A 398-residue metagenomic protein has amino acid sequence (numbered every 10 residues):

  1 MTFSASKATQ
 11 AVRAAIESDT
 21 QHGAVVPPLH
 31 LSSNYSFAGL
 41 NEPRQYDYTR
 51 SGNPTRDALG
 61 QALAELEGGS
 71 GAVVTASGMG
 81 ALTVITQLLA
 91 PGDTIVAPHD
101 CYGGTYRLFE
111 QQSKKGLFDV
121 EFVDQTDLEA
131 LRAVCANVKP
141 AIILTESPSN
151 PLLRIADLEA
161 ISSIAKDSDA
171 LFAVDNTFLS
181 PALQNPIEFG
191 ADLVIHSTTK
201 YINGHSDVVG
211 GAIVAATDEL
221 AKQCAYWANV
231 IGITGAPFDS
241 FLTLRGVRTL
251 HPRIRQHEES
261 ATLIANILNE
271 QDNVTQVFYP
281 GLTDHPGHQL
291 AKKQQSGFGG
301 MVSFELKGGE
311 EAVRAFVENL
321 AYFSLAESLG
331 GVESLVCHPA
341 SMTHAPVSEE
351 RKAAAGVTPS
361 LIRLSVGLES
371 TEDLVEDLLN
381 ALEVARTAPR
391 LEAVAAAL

Functional and structural regions predicted by a protein language model:
M1-Y46, R390-L398: N-terminal glycine-rich, Lys/His-bearing helix-loop that initiates the first secondary-structure elements of many
T2-F3, A72-N273, F278, Q289 (+1 more regions): Conserved PLP-enzyme active-site core in the AAT-like
A8-V25, E311-R351: C-terminal core of ALDH-fold dehydrogenases
Q21, V25, L29-H30, A38-A58 (+2 more regions): Glycine-rich phosphate/pyrophosphate-binding loop and adjacent beta-alpha nucleotide/cofactor-binding cores
N34-T83, Q87-L88, G104-Q111: Conserved N-terminal alpha-helix of the aminotransferase class I/II PLP-enzyme fold
R132, E318, S334-L398: PLP-dependent enzyme catalytic core of the Aspartate aminotransferase-like
T243-P252, G300-K307, R363-G367: Short, well-ordered beta-strand elements within core beta-sheets of diverse protein domains
T262-G330, V347-A353, A393-A397: Conserved small-domain helix->loop->beta segment predominantly found in fold-type I
